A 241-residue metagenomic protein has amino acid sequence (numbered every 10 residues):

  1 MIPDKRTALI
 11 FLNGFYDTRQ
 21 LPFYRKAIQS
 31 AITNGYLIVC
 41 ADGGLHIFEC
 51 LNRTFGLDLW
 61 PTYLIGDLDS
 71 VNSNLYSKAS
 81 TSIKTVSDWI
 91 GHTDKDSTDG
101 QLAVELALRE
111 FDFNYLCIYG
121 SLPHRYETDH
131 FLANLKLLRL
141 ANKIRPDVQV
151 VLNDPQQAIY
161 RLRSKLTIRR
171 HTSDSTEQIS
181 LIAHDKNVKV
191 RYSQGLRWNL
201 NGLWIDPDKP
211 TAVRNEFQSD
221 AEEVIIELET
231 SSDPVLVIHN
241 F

Functional and structural regions predicted by a protein language model:
M1-D4, I28-T33, G56-L57, T81 (+7 more regions): Solvent-exposed alpha-helices and their adjacent loops that cap or buttress functional pockets in soluble metabolic
M1-K78: N-terminal beta-strand-loop-alpha-helix module at the start of alpha/beta ligand-binding or catalytic domains
I10-L12, D42, Y119-S121, N153 (+1 more regions): Short beta-strand segments
L12-F15, S121-P123, H184, H239-F241: Structural motif
Y63, D69-L106: Glycine/small-residue-rich loop that forms an oxyanion/phosphate-binding "nest" at active or ligand-binding sites
D96-L140, I144-D147: Internal, conserved structured core segments that host functional sites
D129-H130, L135, R139-D174: Class I SAM-dependent methyltransferase SAM-binding "motif I" and its flanking Rossmann-like core
P155, R161-F241: Long, charged alpha-helical interface segments
